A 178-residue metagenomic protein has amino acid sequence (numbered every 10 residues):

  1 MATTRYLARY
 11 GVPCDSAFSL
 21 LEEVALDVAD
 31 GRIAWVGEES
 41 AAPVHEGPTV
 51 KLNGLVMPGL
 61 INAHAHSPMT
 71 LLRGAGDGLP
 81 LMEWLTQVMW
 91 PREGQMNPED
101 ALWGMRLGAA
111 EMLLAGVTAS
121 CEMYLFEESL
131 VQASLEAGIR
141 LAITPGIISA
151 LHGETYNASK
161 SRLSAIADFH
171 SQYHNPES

Functional and structural regions predicted by a protein language model:
M1-V44: N-terminal metal-binding scaffold of metallo-dependent hydrolase/deaminase domains
A2-A8, A42-W84, R106-L114: Replace "His-x-His-based motif
G11, M123-E127: Short beta->alpha connector loops
E39-E46, Q132-E136: Short loop/helix-cap segments at secondary-structure boundaries that form the rim of catalytic
A65, M123, I143-I147: A cross-domain feature marking catalytic cores of carbohydrate-active enzymes and several ubiquitous metabolic/repair
L71-W103, A110, A142-L163: Active-site gating loops and adjacent loop-to-helix segments of metal-dependent hydrolytic enzymes
T118-A119: Short acidic/polar active-site loop segments enriched in Thr and Asp
S129-S178: Metal-coordinating catalytic core of metallo-dependent amide/deamination hydrolases
